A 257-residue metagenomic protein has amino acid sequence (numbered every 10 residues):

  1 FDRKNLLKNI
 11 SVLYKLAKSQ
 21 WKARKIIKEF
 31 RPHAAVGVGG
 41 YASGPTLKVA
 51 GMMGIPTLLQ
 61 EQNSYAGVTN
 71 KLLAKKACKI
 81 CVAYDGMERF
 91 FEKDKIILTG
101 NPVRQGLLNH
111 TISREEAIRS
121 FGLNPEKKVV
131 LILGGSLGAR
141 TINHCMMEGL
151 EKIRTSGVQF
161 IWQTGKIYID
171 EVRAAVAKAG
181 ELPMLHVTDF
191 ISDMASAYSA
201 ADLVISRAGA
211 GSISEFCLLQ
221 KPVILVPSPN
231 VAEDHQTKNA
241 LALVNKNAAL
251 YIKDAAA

Functional and structural regions predicted by a protein language model:
F1-Q20, K166-Y168, K253-A255: Conserved nucleotide-sugar phosphate-binding/catalytic loop shared by glycosyltransferases and other
K22-V36, A42-L58, K71-K76: Glycosyltransferases and closely related glycan-assembly transferases that use nucleotide-activated donors
E29-R31, K75-K76, D193-A200, L218: Alpha-helix C-terminal capping/helix-to-coil transition sites in glycosyltransferase folds
P32-A34, S199-I213, K221-P222: Acidic donor-binding loop of glycosyltransferase active sites
K48, A195, I213-K221, L241: Short alpha-helical segment that forms part of, or immediately flanks, the ligand-binding pocket in carbohydrate-active
G51-E115, L123: Active-site-proximal region of nucleotide-activated glycan assembly enzymes, centered on histidine/acidic-rich loops
I55-P56, D202-L203, Q220-S228, A248: Structural loop-to-beta junction motif characteristic of Rossmann-like glycosyltransferase folds
I112-R119, L123-V204, T237-A240, N245 (+1 more regions): Donor-nucleotide binding loops and adjacent catalytic segments primarily of GT-B fold Leloir glycosyltransferases
